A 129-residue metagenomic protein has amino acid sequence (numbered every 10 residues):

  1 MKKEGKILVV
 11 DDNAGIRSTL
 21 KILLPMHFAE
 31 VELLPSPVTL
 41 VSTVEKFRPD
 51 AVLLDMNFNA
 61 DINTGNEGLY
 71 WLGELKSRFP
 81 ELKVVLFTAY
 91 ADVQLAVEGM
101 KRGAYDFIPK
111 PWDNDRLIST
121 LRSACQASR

Functional and structural regions predicted by a protein language model:
M1-L8, A14, E32, V38: Non-catalytic signal-transmission and effector/linker regions of two-component phosphorelay proteins
A14-E32: Two-component/phosphorelay signaling modules centered on CheY-like receiver
F28-V38, T43, N63-T64: Short hydrophobic/Thr-rich beta-strand motif most characteristic of the beta2 strand and flanking loop of CheY-like
F47-F58: Active-site beta3 strand of CheY-like receiver
D61-E81, E98: Short amphipathic alpha-helix used as the core "switch/output" element in two-component signaling
I108-R122: C-terminal output helix
